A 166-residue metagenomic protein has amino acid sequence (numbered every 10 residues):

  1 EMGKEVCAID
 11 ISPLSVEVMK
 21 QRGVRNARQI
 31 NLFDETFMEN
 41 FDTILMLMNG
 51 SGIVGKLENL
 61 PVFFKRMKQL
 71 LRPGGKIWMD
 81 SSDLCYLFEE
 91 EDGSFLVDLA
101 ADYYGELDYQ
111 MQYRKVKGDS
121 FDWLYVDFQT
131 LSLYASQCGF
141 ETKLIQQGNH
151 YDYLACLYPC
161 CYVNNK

Functional and structural regions predicted by a protein language model:
E1-K4: Conserved SAM-binding loop of SAM-dependent methyltransferases across substrates and taxa, primarily the Class I
S12-P13: Conserved SAM/SAH-binding beta-strand->alpha-helix loop
E17, D34-N40, V54-G55: Short conserved loop adjoining the S-adenosyl-L-methionine
K20-D34: Conserved SAM-binding strand-loop segment of SAM-dependent methyltransferases
F41-P61: A short SAM/SAH-binding and catalytic strip from SAM-dependent methyltransferases
N59-K76: A short glycine-rich, Lys/Arg-flanked "PGG" loop and its adjoining helix->strand segment in the class I
P73-S132: SAM-dependent methyltransferase
Y134, C138-K166: Core SAM-dependent methyltransferase catalytic element
